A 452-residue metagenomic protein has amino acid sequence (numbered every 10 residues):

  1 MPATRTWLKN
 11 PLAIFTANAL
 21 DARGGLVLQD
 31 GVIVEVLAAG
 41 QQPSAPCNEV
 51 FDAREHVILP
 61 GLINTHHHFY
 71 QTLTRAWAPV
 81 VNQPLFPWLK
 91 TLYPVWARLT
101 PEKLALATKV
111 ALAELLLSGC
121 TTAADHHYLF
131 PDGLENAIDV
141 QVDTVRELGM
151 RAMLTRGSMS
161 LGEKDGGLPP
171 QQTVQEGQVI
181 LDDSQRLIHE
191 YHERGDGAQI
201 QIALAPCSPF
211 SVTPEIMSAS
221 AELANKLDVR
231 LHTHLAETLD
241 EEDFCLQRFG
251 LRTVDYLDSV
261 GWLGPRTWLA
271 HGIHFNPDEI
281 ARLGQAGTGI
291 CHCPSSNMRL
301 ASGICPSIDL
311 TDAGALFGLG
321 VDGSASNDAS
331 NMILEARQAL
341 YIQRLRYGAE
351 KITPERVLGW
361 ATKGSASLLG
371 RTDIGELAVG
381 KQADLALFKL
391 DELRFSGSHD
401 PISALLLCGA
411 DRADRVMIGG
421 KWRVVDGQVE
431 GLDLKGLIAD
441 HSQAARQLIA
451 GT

Functional and structural regions predicted by a protein language model:
M1-S44, H56-V57: N-terminal metal-binding scaffold of metallo-dependent hydrolase/deaminase domains
P2-N10, P43-P87, K109, L116-L117 (+1 more regions): Replace "His-x-His-based motif
L73-L104, G133, L161-G177, A198 (+3 more regions): Active-site gating loops and adjacent loop-to-helix segments of metal-dependent hydrolytic enzymes
A76-H126, P131-M150, D182-G197, S442-G451: Alpha-helical scaffold segments that flank or form the walls of functional sites
G133-G272: Metal-coordinating catalytic core of metallo-dependent amide/deamination hydrolases
G149, A224-R230, W262-P265, R282-C291 (+2 more regions): Glycine-enriched alpha-helix->loop->beta-strand junction motifs that scaffold or abut catalytic
S259-R266, I308-E392, L407-C408: His/Asp/Glu-enriched, well-ordered alpha-helical/loop segment that forms or immediately abuts the divalent-metal
Q382-I438: C-terminal cap of metal-dependent C-N hydrolases
